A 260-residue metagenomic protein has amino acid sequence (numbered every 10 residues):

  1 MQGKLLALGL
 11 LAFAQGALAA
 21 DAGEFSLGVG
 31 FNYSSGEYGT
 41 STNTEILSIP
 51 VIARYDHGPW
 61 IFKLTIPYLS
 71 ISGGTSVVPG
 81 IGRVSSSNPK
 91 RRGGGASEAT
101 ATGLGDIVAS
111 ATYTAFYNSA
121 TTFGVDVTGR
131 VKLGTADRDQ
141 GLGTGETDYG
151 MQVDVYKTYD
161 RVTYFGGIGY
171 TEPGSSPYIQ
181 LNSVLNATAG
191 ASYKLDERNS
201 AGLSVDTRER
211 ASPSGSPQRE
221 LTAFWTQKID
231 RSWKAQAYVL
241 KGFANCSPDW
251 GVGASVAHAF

Functional and structural regions predicted by a protein language model:
M1-E24: Cleavable N-terminal export/targeting peptides
A20-S175, V184-G251, S255-F260: Transmembrane beta-barrel domains of Gram-negative outer membranes and organellar outer membranes
